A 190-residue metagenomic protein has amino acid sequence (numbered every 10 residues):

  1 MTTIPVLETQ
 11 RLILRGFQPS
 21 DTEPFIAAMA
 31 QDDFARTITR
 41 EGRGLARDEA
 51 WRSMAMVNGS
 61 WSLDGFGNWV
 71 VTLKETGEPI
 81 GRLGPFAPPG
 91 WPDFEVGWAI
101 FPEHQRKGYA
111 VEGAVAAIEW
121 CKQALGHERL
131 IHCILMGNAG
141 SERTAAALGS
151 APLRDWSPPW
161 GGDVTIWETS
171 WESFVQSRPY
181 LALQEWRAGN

Functional and structural regions predicted by a protein language model:
M1-I38, A55-M56, N68-N190: Acyl-donor (CoA/ACP) binding surface of acyl/acetyltransferases
R40-R43: Short glycine-enriched, charge-decorated loop/helix-capping segments at active-site entrances that position
L45-D64: Active-site rim helix/loop that mediates acceptor-substrate recognition in acyltransferases
